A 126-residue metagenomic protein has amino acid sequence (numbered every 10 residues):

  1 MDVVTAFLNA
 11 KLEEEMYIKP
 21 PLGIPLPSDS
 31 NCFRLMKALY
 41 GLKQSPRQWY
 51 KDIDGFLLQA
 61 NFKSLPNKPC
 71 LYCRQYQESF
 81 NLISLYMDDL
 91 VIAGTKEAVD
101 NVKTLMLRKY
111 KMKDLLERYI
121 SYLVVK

Functional and structural regions predicted by a protein language model:
M1-K126: Long, low-complexity, charge-biased intrinsically disordered regions
